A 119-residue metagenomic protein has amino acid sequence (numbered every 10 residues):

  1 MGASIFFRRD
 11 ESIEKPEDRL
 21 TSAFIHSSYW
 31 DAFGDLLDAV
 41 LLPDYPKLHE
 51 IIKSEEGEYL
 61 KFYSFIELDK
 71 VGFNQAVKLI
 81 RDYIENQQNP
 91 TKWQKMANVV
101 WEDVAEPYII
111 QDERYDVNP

Functional and structural regions predicted by a protein language model:
M1-P119: Acidic (Asp/Glu-rich) sequence patches and key acidic residues that form negatively charged surfaces used
